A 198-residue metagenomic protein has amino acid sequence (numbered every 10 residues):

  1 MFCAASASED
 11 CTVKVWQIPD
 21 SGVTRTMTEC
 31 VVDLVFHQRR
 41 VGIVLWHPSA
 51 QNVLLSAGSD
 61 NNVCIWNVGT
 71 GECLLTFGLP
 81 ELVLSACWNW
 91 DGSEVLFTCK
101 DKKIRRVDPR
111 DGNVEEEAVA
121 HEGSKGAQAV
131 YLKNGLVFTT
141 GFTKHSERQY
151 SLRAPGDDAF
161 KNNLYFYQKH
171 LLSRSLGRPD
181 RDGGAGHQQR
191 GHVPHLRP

Functional and structural regions predicted by a protein language model:
M1-G42, A50, L54: Eukaryotic helix-linker segments that join adjacent hydrophobic helices
D33-P198: WD40 beta-propeller repeat blades
